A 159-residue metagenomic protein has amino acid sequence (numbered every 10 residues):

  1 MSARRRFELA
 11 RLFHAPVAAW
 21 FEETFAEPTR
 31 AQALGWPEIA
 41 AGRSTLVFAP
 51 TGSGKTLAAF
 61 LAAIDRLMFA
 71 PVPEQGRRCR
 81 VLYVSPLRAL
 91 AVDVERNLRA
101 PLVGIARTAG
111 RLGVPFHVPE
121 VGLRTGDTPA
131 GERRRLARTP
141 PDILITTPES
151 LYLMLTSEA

Functional and structural regions predicted by a protein language model:
M1-A31: Pre-P-loop entry segment of helicase/translocase ATPase cores
A18, T24-A159: Conserved P-loop/Walker A NTP-binding site and adjacent catalytic elements of P-loop NTPases
